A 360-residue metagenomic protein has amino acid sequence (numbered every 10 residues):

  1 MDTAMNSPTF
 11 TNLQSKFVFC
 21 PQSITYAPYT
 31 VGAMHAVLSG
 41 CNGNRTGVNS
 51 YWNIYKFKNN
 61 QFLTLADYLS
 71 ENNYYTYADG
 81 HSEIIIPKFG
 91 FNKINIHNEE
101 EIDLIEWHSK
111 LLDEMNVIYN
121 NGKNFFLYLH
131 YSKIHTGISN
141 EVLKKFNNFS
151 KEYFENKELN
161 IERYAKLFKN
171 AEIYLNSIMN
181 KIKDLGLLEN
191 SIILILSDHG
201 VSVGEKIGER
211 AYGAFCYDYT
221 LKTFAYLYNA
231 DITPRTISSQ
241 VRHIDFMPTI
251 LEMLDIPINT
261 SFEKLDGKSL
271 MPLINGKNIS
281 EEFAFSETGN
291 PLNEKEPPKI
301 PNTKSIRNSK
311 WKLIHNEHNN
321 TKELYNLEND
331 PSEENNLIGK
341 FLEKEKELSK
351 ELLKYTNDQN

Functional and structural regions predicted by a protein language model:
M1-N360: Catalytic domains that recognize anionic headgroups
